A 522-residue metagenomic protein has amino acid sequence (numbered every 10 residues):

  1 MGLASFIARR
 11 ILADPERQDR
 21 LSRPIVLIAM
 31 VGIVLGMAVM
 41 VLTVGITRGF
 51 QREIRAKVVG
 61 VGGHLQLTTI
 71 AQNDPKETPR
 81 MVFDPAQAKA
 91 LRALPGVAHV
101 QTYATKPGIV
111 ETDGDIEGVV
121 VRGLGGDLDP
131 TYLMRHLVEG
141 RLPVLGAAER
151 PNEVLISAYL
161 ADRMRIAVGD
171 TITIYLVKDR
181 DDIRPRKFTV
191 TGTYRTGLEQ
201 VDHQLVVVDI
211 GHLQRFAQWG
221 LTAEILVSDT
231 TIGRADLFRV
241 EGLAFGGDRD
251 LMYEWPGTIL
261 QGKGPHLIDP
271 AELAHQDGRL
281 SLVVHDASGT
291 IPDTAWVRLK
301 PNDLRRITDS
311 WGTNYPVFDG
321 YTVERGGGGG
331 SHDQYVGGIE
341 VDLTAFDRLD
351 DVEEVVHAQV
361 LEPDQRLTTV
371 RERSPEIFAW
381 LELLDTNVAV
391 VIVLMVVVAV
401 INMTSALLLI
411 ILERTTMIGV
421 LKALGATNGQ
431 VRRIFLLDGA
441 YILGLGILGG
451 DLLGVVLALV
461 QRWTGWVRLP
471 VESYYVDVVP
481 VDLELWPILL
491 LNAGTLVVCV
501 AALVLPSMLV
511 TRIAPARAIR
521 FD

Functional and structural regions predicted by a protein language model:
M1-M37: N-terminal Sec/SRP start-transfer signal
D19-L27, A345-V400, I410-L412: Peri-transmembrane interface segments
M40-G49, D385-A423, V431-I434, P506-S507: A hydrophobic alpha-helix feature that marks transmembrane segments and, especially, their cytosolic C-terminal ends
T47, Q51-P85: Membrane-interface junction motifs in transport/secretion proteins
L65, L160, H332-V356: A short beta-strand structural signal in non-transmembrane regions
R80-G233, L243-P265, L273, D286-T290 (+2 more regions): A structural signal for hydrophobic secondary-structure junctions, strongest on transmembrane helix-loop-helix units
L408-I410, T415-Q461: Transmembrane alpha-helical interface segments in multi-pass membrane proteins
L448-L491, V504, M508-R512: Short helix-loop junctions at transmembrane helix boundaries
